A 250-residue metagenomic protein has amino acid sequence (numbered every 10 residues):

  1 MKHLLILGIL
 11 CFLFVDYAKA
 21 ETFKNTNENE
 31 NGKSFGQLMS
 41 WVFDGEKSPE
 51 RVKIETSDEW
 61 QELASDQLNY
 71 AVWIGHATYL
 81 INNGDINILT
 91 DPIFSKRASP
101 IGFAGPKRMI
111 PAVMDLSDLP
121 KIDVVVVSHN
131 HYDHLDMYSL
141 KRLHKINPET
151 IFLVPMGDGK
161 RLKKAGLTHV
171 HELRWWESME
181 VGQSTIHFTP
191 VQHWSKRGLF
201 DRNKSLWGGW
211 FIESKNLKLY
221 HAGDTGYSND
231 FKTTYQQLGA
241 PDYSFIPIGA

Functional and structural regions predicted by a protein language model:
L4-F12: Sec-dependent N-terminal signal peptides
F12-D118, I212-G223, D242-G249: Metallo-beta-lactamase
E30-N31, F103-V154, H169, G239-F245: Active-site metal-binding motif and surrounding structural segment of the metallo-beta-lactamase
E46-D66, P155-L217: Metallo-beta-lactamase
T90-D91, I151-F152, T168-E177, F245-P247: Short hydrophobic/aromatic-enriched beta-strand-loop microsegments
H131, W176, Q192, G226 (+1 more regions): Catalytic metal-binding/acid-base residues of hydrolase active sites
H134, K160-K164, D230: Phosphate- and divalent-cation-binding pockets in alpha/beta enzyme and binding domains that engage nucleotide-derived
Y138, S195-A250: Active-site-proximal loop/helix segments of hydrolase catalytic cores
